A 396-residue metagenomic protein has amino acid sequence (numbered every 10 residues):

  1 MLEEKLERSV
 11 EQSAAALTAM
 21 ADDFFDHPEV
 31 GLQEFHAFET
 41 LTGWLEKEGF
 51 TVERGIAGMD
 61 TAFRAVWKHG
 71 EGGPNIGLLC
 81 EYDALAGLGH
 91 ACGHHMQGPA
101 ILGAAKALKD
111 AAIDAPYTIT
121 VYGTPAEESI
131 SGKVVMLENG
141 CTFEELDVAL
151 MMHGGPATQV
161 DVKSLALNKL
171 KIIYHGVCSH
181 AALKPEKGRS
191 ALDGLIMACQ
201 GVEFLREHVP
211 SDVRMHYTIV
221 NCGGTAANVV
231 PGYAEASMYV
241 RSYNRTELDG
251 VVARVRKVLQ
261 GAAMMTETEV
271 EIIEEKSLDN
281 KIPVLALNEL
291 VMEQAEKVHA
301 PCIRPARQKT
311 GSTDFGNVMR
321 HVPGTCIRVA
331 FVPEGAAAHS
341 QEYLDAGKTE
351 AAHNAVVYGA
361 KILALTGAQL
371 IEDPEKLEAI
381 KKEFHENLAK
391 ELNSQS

Functional and structural regions predicted by a protein language model:
L2, S13-M20, Q33, A37-W44 (+20 more regions): General structural feature for long, well-ordered alpha-helical segments within catalytic domains of soluble enzymes
L2-T118: Acidic/His- and Gly-rich active-site-bordering loop/insert found across diverse amide/peptide-bond hydrolases
H27-G31, L85, A181, R245 (+1 more regions): Short strand->helix junction
E53-I56, V121-G123, L150-M152, R304 (+1 more regions): General beta-strand structural signal in soluble alpha/beta enzymes
T61-W67, D83-A91, H95-M96, L102 (+4 more regions): Histidine/acidic-residue-rich, glycine-tolerant segments that coordinate divalent metal ions
G77-L79, H175, C326-V332: Non-cysteine beta-strand/loop elements that form the S-adenosyl-L-methionine
I196-S396: Metal-dependent amide/peptide-bond hydrolase catalytic core, centered on the "pita-bread" metallohydrolase fold
